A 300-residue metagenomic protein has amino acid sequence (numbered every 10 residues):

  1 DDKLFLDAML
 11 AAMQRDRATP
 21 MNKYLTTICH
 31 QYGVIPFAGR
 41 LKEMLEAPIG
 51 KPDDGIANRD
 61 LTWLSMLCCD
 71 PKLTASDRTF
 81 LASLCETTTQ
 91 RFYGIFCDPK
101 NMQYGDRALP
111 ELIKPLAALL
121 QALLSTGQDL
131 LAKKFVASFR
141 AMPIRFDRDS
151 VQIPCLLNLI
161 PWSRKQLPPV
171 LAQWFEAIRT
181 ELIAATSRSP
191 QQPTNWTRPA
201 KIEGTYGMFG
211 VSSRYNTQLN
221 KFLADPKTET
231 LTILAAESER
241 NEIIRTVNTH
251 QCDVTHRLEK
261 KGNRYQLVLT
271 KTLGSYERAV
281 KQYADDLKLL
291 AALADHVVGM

Functional and structural regions predicted by a protein language model:
D1-G204, V298-G299: Eukaryotic non-catalytic interaction scaffolds in large regulatory proteins
C85, V280-L290, A294-V297: Long amphipathic alpha-helices with heptad-repeat character, especially coiled-coil-forming segments used
I144, A224-T228, N248-T255: Short amphipathic alpha-helices and their capping/turn residues within compact interaction modules
T194, G204-M208, S212-N220: DNA strand-break repair and replication-stress modules
A200-I202, N216-A236: Short glycine-rich, basic-tinged beta-strand/loop micro-motifs
T205-S212, T232-E237, G262: Amphipathic alpha-helical protein-protein interaction segments
E237-K288: Chromatin/DNA-recognition segments of nuclear transcriptional regulators
